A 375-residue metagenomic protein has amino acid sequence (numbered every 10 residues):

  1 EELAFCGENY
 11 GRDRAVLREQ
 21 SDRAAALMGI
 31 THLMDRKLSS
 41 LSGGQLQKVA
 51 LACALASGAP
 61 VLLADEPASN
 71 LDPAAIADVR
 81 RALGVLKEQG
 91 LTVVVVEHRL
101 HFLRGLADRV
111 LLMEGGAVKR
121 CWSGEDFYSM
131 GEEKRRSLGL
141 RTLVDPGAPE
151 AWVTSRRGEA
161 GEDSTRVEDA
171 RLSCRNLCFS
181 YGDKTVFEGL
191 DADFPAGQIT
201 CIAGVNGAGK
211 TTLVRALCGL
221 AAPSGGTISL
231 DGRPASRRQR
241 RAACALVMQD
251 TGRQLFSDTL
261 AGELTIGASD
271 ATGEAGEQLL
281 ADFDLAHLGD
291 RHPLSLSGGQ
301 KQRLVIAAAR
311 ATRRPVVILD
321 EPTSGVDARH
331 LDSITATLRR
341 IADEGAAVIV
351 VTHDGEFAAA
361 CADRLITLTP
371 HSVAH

Functional and structural regions predicted by a protein language model:
V16-L33, G273-L288: Conserved ABC ATPase "signature" region
K37-L41, H292-L296, Q300: Conserved ABC ATPase signature
L51, I306-A307: Hydrophobic anchor residue at the start of the ABC signature
L55, A309-R310: ABC ATPase C-loop
L62-D65, V317-D320: Catalytic Walker B motif of ABC-type/P-loop ATPase nucleotide-binding domains
E97-H98, T352-H353: H-loop/switch region of ABC-family ATPase nucleotide-binding domains
C218: Helix-to-loop junction immediately C-terminal to a conserved catalytic motif
G226-R240: Conserved ABC transporter NBD signature motif
